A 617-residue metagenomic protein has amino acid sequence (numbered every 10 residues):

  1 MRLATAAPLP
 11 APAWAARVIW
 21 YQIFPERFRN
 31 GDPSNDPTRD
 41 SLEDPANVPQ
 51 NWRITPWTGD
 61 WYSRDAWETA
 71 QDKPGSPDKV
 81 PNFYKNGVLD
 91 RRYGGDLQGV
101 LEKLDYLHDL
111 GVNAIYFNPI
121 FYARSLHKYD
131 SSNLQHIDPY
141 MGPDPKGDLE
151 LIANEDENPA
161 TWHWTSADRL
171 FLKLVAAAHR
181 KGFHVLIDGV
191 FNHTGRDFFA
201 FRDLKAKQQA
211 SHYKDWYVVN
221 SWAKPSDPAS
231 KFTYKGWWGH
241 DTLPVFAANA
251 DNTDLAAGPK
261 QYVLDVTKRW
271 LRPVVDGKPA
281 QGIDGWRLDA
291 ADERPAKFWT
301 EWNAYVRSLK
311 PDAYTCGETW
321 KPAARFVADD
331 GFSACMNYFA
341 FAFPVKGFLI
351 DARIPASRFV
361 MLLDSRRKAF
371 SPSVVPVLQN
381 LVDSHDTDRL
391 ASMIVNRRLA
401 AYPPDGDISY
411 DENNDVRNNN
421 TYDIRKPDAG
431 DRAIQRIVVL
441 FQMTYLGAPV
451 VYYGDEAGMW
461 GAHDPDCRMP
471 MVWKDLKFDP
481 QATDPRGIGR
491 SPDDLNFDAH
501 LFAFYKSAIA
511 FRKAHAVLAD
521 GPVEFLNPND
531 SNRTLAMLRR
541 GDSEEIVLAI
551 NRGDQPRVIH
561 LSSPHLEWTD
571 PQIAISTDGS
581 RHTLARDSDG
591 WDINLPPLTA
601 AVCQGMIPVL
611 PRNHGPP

Functional and structural regions predicted by a protein language model:
M1-F183, Q261, K268, L598: N-terminal structural segment of carbohydrate-active enzymes
A15, N30-K85, V360-W568: Loop/helix patches that line or flank the sugar-binding groove of alpha-linked glycan CAZymes
A16, D32-I54, A123-P143, F191-G236 (+3 more regions): Aromatic- and acidic-residue-enriched segments that line the glycan-binding/catalytic groove of carbohydrate-active
I19, A585-P617: C-terminal beta-strand-rich structural cap/linker in extracellular carbohydrate-active enzymes
I23, L107, F117, L134 (+9 more regions): Conserved, mostly hydrophobic/aromatic
F24-R27, I115-H127, G189-F198, D289-R294 (+4 more regions): Short, solvent-exposed turn/loop segments enriched in Gly/Ser/Thr/Pro and often Arg
V175-F183, N192-H193, F201-Q208, V266 (+6 more regions): Active-site-proximal helices and loops of the catalytic beta/alpha 8
S563-G579: Solvent-exposed beta-hairpin/edge-strand motifs
